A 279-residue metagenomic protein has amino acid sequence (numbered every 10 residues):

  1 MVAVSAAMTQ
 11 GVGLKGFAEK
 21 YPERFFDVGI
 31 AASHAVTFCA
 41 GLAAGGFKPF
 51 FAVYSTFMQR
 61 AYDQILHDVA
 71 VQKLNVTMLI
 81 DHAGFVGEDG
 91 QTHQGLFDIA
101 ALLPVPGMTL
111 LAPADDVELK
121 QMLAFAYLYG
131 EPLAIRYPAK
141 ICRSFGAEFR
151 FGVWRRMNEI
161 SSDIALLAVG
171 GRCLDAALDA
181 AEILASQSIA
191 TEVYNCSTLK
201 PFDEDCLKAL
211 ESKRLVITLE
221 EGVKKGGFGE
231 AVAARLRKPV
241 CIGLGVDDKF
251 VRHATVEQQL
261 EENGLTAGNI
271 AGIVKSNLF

Functional and structural regions predicted by a protein language model:
M1-E19, S33-T37, M58-Q59, V71-Q94 (+3 more regions): Thiamine diphosphate
V2-V4, F25-D27, F50-V53, T109-A112 (+2 more regions): Short catalytic-loop micro-motif centered on adjacent basic/acidic residues
G13, F25, A32-A52, A61-Q64 (+1 more regions): Extended, hydrophobic alpha-helical segments in both membrane/secreted and soluble proteins
A44, A70-V71: Arginine/glycine-rich "motif VI" loop of SF2 helicases in the C-terminal RecA-like domain
V53, I80-H82, A114: Glycine-rich, histidine-containing beta strand-loop boundary motifs that form or position
A112-Y127: Conserved glycine-bearing catalytic or ligand-binding loops at nucleotide- and phosphate-handling centers of large
